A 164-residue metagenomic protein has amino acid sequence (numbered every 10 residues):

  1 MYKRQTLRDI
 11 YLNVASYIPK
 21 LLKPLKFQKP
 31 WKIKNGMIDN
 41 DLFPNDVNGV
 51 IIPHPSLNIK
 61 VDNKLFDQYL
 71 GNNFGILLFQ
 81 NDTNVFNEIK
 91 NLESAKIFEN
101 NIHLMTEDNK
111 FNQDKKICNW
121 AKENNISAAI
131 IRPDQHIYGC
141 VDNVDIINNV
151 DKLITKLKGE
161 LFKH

Functional and structural regions predicted by a protein language model:
K3-H164: Helical substrate-recognition/capping region of FAD-dependent monooxygenase/halogenase enzymes
